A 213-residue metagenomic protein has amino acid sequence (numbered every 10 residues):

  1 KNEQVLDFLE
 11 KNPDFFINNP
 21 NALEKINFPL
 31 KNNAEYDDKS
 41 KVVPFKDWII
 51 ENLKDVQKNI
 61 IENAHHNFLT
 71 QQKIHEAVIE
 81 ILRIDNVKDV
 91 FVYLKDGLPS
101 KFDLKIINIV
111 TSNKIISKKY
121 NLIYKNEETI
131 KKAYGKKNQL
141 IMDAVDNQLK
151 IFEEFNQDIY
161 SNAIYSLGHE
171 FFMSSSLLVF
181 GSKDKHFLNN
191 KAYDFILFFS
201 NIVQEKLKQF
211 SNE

Functional and structural regions predicted by a protein language model:
K1-K31: Short, positively charged
P13, G168-K183: Sensory-domain boundary capping and coupling elements
E35-E80: Signal-transmission linkers at sensory-effector interfaces
I84-Y120: Helix-loop-beta substructure at the N-terminus of cytosolic sensory domains that couple signal/ligand detection
I115-S161, V179, F187-N189: Regulatory sensory and allosteric helical modules in signal-transduction proteins and certain transcription factors
Y160-E170: Short hydrophobic beta-strand micro-motif common in sensory/regulatory domains
G181-L197, L207-E213: Regulatory loop-to-helix N-cap segments in sensory/regulatory domains that couple ligand/signal detection
